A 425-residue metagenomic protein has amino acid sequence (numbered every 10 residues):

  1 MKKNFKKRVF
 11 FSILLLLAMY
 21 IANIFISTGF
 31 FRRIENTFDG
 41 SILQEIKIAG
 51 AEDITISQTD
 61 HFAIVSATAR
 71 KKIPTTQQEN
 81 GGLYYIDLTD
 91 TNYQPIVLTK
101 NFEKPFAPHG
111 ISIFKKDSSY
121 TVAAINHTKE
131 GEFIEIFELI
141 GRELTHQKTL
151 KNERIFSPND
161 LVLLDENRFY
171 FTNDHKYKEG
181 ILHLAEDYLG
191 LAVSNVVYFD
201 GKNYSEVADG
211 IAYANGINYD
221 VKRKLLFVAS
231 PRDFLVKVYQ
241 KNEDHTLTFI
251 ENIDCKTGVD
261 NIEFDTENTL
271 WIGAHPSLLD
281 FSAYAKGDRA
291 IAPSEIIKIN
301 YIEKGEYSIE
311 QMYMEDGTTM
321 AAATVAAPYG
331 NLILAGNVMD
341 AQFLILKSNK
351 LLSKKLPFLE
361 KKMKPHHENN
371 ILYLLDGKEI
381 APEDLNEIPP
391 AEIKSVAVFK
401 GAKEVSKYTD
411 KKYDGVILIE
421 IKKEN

Functional and structural regions predicted by a protein language model:
L43-G81, M339: Beta-strand-rich domains and repeat architectures in extracellular enzymes and scaffolds, especially beta-propellers
L43-K47, E52, E251-E263, K304-Y329: Conserved blade-ending motifs and adjacent loop-strand segments that build the rim/top face of beta-propeller domains
Q44-I48, V97-K104, T149-R154, E206-A212 (+2 more regions): Surface loop/turn motifs at the tips and blade-to-blade linkers of beta-strand repeat domains
V65-E79, I125, F171-L191, I272-P293 (+1 more regions): Short, conserved, GDST-rich strand-edge loop motifs in beta-rich repeat architectures
R70, Q78-I125: Blade-loop segments of beta-propeller domains
E103-G110, F114-D165, T172-E179: Asp-box/WD-like beta-propeller blade repeats and closely related beta-sheet repeat scaffolds
K256-M312: Loop/turn-rich, solvent-exposed surfaces of beta-rich toroidal or solenoidal domains
K355-N425: Short, small/polar-rich motifs associated with maturation and membrane association, primarily at protein termini
